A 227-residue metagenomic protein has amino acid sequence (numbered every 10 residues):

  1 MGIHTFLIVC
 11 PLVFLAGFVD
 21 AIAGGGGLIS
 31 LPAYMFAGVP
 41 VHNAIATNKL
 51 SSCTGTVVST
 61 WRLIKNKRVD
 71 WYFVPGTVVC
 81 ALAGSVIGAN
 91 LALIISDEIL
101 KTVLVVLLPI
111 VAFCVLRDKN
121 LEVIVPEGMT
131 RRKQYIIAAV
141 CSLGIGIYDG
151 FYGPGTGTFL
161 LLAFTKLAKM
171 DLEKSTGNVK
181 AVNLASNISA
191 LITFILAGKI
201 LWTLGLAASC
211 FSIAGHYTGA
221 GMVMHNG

Functional and structural regions predicted by a protein language model:
M1-P40, P126-T176: Selected transmembrane alpha-helices and immediately adjacent juxtamembrane segments of polytopic inner-membrane
I3, L7, A46, E98-V106 (+3 more regions): Alpha-helical transmembrane segments of integral membrane proteins
C10, F14, F18, K49 (+10 more regions): Residue-level signature of the transmembrane alpha-helical core of multi-pass small-molecule transporters
F36, N43, A89, L93 (+4 more regions): Transmembrane helix-loop junction
V39-N48, W71-F73, K169-K180: Membrane-interface alpha-helices at helix entry/exit sites of multi-pass transporters
A46-T102, V106, N187-G227: Selective hydrophobic functional segments
D70-C80, L104, G128-Q134, T176-V182: Cytoplasmic-side transmembrane-helix entry/capping segments in multi-pass membrane proteins
L108-K119: C-terminal membrane-cytosol helix-exit motif in multi-pass small-molecule transporters
